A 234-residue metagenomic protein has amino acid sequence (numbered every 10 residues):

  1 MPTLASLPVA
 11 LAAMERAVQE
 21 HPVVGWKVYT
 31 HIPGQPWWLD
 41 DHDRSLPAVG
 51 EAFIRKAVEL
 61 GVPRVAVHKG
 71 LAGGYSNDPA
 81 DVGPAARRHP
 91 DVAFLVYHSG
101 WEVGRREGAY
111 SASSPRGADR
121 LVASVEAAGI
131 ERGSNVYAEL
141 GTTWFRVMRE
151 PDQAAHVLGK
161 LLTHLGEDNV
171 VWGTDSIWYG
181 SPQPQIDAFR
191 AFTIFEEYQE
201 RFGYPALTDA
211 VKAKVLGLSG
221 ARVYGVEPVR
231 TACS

Functional and structural regions predicted by a protein language model:
M1-A52, K56: Mid-domain alpha/beta scaffold segments of enzyme catalytic cores
T3-S6, H31-Q35, L71-G73, G100-E102 (+4 more regions): Short, solvent-exposed loop/turn segments at secondary-structure junctions
A10-A13, A80, G173-D175: Short alpha-helical segments and helix-capping/turn motifs at coil-helix boundaries
A12-A17, L121-S124, P184-F192: Short, aromatic/basic amphipathic alpha-helical patches
A17, W26, A57, H98 (+5 more regions): Conserved, mostly hydrophobic/aromatic
P22-V28, P90, F94-H98, W178-I194: Conserved long hydrophobic alpha-helices within structured protein cores
V24, D40-W172: Catalytic pocket-lining loop regions of alpha/beta-barrel enzymes, especially the amidohydrolase/enolase/GH5 lineages
H164-V171, I177-S234: Mid-to-C-terminal alpha-helical segments outside catalytic/metal-binding sites
